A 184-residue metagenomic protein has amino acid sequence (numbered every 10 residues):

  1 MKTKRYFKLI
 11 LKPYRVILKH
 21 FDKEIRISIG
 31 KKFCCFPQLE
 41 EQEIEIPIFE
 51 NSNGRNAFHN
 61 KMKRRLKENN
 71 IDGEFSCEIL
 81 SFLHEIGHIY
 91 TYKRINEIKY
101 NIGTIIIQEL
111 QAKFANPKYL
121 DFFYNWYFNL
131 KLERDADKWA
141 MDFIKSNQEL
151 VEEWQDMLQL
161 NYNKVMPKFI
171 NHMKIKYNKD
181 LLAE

Functional and structural regions predicted by a protein language model:
M1, L182-E184: Short intrinsically disordered terminal tails
M1-H59, D72-F75: Auxiliary, metal-adjacent structural segments of Zn-dependent hydrolase domains
K4, D72-S76, F122, W126 (+1 more regions): Short, charged/polar micro-motifs that form catalytic or ligand-binding hotspots
Y6, I79, L132, A136: Hydrophobic (often cysteine-bearing) scaffold residues that line and stabilize catalytic clefts of nucleotide/cofactor
R55-R64, K99-P117: Short acidic, glycine/tyrosine-flanked loop/strand segments centered on an H-E-D-like triad
D72-G103: Catalytic Zn2+-binding segment of zinc metalloproteases
I107-L182: Metalloprotease/metallohydrolase-associated module, dominated by Zn2+-dependent proteases
